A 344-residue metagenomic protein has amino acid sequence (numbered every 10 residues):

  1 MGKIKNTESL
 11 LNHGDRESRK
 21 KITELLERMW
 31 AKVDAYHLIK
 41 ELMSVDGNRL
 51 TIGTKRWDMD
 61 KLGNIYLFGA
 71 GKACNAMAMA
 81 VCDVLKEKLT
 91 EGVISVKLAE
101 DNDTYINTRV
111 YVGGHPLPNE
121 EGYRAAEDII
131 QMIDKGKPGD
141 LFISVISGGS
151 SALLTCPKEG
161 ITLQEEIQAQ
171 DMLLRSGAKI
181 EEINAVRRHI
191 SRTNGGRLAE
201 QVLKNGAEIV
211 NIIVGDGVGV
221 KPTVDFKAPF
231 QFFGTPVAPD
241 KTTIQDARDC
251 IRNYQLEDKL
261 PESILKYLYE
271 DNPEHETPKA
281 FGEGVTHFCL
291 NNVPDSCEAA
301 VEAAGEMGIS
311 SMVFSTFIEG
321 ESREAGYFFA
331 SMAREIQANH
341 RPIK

Functional and structural regions predicted by a protein language model:
G2-K344: N-terminal loops that bind phosphate or other acidic moieties and the adjacent beta-alpha structural core
